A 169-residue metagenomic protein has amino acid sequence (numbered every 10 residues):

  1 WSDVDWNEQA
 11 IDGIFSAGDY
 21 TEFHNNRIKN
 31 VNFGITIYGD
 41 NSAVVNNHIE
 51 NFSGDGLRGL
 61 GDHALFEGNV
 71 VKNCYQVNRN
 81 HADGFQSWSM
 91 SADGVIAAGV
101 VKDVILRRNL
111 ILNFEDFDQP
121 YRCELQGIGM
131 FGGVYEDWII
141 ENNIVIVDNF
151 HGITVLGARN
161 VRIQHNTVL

Functional and structural regions predicted by a protein language model:
W1-G13: Right-handed parallel beta-helix/beta-spiral solenoid domain characteristic of secreted/periplasmic
W1-V4, D19-N32, Y38-D55, L60-Q76 (+6 more regions): Right-handed parallel beta-helix
T154: Acidic, carboxylate-rich catalytic segments that either coordinate divalent cations
